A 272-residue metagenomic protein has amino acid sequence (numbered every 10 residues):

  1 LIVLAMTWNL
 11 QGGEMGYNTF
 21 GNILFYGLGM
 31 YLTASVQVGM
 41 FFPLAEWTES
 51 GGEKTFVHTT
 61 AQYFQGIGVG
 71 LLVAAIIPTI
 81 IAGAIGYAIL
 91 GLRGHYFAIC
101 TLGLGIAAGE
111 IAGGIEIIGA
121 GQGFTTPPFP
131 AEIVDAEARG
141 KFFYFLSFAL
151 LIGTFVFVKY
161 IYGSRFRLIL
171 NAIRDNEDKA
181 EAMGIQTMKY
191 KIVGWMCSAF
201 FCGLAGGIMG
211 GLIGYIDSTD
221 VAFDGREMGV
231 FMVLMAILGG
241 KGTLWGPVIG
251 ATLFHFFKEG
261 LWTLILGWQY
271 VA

Functional and structural regions predicted by a protein language model:
L1-A272: Transmembrane alpha-helices and adjacent helix-loop boundaries
